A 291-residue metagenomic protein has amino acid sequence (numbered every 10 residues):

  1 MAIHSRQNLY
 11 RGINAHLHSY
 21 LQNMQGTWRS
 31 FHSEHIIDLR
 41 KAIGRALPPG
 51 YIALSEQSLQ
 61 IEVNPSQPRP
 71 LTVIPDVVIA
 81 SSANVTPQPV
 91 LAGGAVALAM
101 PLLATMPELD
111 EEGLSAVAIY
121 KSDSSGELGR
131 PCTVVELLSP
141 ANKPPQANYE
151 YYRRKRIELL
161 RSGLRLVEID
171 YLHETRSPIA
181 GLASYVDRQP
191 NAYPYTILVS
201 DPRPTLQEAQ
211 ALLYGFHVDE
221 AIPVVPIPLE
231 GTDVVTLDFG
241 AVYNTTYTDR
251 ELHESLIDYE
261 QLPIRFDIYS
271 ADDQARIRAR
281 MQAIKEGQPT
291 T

Functional and structural regions predicted by a protein language model:
M1-T291: Gly/Pro/Ser/Thr-rich low-complexity, intrinsically disordered segments predominantly at protein N-termini
